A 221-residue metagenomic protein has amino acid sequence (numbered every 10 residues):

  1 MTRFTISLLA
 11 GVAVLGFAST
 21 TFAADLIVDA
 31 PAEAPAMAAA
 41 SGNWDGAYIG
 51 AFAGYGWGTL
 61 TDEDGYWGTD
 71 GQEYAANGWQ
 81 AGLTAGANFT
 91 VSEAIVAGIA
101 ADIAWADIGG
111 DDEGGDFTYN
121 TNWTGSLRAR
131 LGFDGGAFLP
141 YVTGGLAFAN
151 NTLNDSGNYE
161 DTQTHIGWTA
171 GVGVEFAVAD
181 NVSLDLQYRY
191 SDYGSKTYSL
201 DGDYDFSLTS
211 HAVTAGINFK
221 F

Functional and structural regions predicted by a protein language model:
T2-S7, G11-F221: Gram-negative outer-membrane beta-barrel domains
